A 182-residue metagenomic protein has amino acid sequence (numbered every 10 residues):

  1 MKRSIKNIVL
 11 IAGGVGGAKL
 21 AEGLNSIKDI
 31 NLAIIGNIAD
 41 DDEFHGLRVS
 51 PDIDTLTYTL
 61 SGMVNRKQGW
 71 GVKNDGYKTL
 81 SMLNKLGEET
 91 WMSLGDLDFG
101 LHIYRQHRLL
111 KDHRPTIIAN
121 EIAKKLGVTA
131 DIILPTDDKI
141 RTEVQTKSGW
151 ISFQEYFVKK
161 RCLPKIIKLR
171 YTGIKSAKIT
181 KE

Functional and structural regions predicted by a protein language model:
R3-I8: Extreme N-terminal starter segment of soluble prokaryotic enzymes
A12-G13: Glycine-rich Rossmann-fold phosphate-binding loop(s) that bind the pyrophosphate of adenine dinucleotide cofactors
G16-A21: Short glycine/serine/threonine-rich phosphate/pyrophosphate-binding segments that cradle anionic phosphate groups
G23-I27, S50-P51: Short, solvent-exposed amphipathic alpha-helical segments in soluble enzyme and RNA/protein-processing domains
N25-S26, I179-E182: Short amphipathic alpha-helices and their capping/turn segments at secondary-structure boundaries
I27-A39: Short catalytic helix/loop segments, enriched in acidic residues and glycine and frequently bearing histidine
N37-S176: Electropositive, gly/pro-rich neighborhoods at or near active sites that engage anionic ligands
